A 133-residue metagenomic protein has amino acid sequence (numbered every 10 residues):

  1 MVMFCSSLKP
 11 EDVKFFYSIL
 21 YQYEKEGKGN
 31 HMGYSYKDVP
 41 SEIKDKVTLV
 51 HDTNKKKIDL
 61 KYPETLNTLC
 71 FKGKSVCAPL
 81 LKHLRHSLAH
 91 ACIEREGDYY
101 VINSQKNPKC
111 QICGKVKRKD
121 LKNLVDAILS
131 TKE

Functional and structural regions predicted by a protein language model:
M1-E133: Amphipathic alpha-helical interface elements
